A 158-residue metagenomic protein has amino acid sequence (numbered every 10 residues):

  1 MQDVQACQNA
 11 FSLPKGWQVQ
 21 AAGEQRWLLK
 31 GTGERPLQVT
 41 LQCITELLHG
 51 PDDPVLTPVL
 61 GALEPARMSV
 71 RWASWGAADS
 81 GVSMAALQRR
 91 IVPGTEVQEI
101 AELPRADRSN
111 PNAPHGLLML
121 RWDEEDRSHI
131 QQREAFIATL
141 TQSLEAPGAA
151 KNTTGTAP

Functional and structural regions predicted by a protein language model:
M1-C7: N-terminal low-complexity, Pro/Thr/Ser-rich intrinsically disordered segments that act as propeptides or flexible
C7-L60: Secretory pathway targeting signatures of secreted, lumenal, and periplasmic proteins
A22, M68-G81, A146-P158: Short glycine-rich, low-complexity/disordered patches
R26-W27, S83, P114: Hydrophobic residues embedded in beta-strands of well-ordered beta-sheets
K30-R35, I44, Q88-V92, L103 (+1 more regions): Secondary-structure transition/turn motif
L37, D52, L56, M68 (+3 more regions): Short amphipathic alpha-helical segments that mediate assembly, nucleic-acid/protein binding, or membrane association
G61-P111: Signature of long, low-cysteine stretches enriched in small and polar/charged residues
P114-P158: Surface-exposed amphipathic alpha-helical segments
